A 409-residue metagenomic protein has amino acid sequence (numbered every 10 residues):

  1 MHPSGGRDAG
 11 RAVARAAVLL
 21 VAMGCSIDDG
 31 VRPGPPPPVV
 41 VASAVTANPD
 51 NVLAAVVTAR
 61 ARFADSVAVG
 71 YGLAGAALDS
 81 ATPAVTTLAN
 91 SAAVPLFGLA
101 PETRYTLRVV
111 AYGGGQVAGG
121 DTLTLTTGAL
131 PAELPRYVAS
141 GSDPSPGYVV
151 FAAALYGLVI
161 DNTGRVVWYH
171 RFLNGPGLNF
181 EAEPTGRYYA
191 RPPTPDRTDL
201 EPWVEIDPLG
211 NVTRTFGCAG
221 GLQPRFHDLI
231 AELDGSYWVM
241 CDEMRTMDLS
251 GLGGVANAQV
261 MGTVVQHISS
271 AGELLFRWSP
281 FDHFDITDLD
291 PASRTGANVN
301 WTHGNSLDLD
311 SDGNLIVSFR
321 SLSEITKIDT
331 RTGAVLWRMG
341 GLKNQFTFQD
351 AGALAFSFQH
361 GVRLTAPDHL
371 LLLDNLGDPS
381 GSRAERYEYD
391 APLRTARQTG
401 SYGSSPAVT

Functional and structural regions predicted by a protein language model:
M1-G10: N-terminal secretory signal peptides that target proteins for export/translocation
G10-L19: Sec-dependent signal peptide recognition, specifically the positively charged N-region followed immediately by
A14, L88, G296: Generic anion/oxyanion-binding catalytic loop in active/binding sites
V21-G24: C-terminal motif of bacterial Sec signal peptides marking the signal peptidase cleavage site
D29-L130: Short, surface-exposed linear motifs at loops/turns and structural transition points
V110-G115, D121-T409: Histidine-/acidic-rich catalytic cores in large beta-rich domains
